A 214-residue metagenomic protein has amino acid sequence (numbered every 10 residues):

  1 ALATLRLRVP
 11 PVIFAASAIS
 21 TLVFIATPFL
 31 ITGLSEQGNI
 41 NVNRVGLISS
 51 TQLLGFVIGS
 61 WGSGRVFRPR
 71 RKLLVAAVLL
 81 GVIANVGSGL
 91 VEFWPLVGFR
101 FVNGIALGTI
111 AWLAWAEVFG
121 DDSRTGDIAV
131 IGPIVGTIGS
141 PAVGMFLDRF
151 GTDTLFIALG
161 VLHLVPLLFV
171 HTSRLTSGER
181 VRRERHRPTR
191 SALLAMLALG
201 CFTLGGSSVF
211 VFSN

Functional and structural regions predicted by a protein language model:
A15-L34, V209-N214: Extracytoplasmic
T21, Q52-L54, P133-I134: Short hydrophobic/small-residue motifs within alpha-helical transmembrane segments of multi-pass transporter-like
T27-P28, A192-N214: Extracytoplasmic gate region of multi-pass secondary transporters
G59-K72, L147: Helix-to-loop junctions at the C-terminal end of transmembrane segments in multipass secondary transporters
K72-V86: Structural signature of the two symmetry-related core transmembrane helices
F93, I128-L175: Helix-loop-helix hairpin linking two adjacent transmembrane segments in secondary transporters
P95-R100, L194-A195: Short hydrophobic/alpha-helical segments at membrane-entry points of transmembrane helices in Major Facilitator
F99-V130: Cytoplasmic helix-loop-helix junction between adjacent transmembrane helices in 12-TM secondary transporters
